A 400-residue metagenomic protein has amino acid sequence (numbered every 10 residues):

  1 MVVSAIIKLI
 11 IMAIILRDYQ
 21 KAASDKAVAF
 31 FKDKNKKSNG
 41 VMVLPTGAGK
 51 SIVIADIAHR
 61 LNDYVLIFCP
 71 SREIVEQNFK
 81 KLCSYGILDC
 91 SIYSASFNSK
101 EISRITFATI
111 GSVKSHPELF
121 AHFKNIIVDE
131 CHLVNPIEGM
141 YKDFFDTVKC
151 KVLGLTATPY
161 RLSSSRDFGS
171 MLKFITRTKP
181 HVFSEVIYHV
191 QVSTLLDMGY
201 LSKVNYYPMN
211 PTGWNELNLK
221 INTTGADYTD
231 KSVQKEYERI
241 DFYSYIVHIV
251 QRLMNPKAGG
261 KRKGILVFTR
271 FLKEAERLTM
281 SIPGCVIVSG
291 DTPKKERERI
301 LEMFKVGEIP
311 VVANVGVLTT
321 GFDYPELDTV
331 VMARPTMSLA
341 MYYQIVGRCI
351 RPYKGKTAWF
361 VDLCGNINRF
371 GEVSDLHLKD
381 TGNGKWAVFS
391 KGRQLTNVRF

Functional and structural regions predicted by a protein language model:
I11-V41: Conserved pre-motif I regulatory segment
K36-I57: Walker A/P-loop
V53, R60-S84, L272: Conserved Walker A/P-loop ATP-binding site and its immediately adjacent core in helicase/helicase-like ATPase domains
I92-K100, E276-R277, C285-G316: Conserved helicase ATPase core of P-loop NTP-dependent helicases/translocases
F123-K124, V311-N314, T320-P335, M341-Y342 (+2 more regions): A short beta-strand element within the Helicase C-terminal
P136-K203: Post-DEXD/H (motif II) to motif III coupling segment of the RecA-like Helicase ATP-binding lobe
S184-I265: Conserved interdomain linker/interface between the two RecA-like ATPase lobes of SF2 helicase motors
R348-H377: Conserved segment of the helicase C-terminal RecA-like domain
